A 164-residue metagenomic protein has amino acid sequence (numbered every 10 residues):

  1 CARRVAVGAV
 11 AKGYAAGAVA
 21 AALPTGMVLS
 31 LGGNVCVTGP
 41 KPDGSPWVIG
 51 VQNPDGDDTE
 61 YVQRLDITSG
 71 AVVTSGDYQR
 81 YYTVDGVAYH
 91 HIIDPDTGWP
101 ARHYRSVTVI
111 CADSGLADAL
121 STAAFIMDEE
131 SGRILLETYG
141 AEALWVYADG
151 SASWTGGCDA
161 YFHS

Functional and structural regions predicted by a protein language model:
C1-S164: Mature catalytic core of soluble alpha/beta enzymes
